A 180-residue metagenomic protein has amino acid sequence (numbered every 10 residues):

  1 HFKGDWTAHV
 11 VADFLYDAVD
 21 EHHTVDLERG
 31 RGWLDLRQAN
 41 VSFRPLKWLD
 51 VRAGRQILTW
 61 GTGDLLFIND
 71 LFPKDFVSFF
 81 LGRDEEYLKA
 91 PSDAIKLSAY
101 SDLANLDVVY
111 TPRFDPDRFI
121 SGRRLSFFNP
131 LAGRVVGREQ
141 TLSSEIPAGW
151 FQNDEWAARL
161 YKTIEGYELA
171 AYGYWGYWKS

Functional and structural regions predicted by a protein language model:
F2-F127, K162-E165: Outer membrane beta-barrel
R118, R124-S180: Surface-exposed beta-loop-beta
